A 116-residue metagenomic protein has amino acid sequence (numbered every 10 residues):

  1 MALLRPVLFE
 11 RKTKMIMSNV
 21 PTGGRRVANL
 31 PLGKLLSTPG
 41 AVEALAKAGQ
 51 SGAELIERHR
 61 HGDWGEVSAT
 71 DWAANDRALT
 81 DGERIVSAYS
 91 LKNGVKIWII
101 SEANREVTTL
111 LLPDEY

Functional and structural regions predicted by a protein language model:
M1-M15: Short, Lys/Arg-enriched N-terminal segments with co-localized hydrophobic residues within the first ~10-30 amino acids
V7, L36-V42, S51, H61 (+3 more regions): A generic structural micro-environment signature that highlights single residues at secondary-structure boundaries
F9-R11, I56, G62, T70 (+2 more regions): Intrinsic disorder/low-complexity signal
K12-K14, K34, K47, K92 (+1 more regions): Context-gated lysine
P21-V86: Compact soluble domain cores
T80-Y116: Short, compact, well-ordered microdomains
